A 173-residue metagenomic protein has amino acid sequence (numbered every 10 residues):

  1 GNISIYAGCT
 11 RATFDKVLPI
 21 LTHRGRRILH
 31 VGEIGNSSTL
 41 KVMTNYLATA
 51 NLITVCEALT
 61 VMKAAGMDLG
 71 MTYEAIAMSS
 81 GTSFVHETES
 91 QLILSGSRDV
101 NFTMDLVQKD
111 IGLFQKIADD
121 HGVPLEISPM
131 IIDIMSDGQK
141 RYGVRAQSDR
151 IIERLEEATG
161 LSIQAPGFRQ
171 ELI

Functional and structural regions predicted by a protein language model:
G1, I5, C9, E87-E89 (+3 more regions): Proteins with a high burden of low-complexity, intrinsically disordered sequence enriched in S/T/G/P/A and R, requiring
G1-T22, I28-L29, M43-N51, L59-A65 (+1 more regions): Short beta-strand and adjoining strand-loop segment in the mid-core of the Rossmann-like NAD(P)-dependent dehydrogenase
C9, I34-G35: Short beta->alpha linker loops
L18-I34, F84-S90: Acidic-glycine-rich active-site phosphate/pyrophosphate-binding loop
T22, A165-I173: ATP-dependent carboxylate/acyl-activation modules
N36-A158: Helical "substrate-binding/catalytic lid" subdomain of Rossmann-like NAD(P)-dependent dehydrogenases/reductases
